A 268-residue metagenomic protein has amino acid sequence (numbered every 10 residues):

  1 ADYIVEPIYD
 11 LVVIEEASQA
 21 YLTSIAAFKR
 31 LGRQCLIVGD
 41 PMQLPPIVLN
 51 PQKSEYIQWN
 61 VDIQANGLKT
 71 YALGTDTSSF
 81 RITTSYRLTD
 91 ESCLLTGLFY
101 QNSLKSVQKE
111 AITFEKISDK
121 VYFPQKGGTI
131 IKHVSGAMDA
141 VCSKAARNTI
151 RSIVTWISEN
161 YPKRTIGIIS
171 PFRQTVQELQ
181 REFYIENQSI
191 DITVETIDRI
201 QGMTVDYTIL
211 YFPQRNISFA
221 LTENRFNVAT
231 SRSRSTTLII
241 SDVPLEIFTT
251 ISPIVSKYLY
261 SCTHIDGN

Functional and structural regions predicted by a protein language model:
A1-N268: Conserved helicase motor core of SF1/SF2 NTP-dependent helicases
